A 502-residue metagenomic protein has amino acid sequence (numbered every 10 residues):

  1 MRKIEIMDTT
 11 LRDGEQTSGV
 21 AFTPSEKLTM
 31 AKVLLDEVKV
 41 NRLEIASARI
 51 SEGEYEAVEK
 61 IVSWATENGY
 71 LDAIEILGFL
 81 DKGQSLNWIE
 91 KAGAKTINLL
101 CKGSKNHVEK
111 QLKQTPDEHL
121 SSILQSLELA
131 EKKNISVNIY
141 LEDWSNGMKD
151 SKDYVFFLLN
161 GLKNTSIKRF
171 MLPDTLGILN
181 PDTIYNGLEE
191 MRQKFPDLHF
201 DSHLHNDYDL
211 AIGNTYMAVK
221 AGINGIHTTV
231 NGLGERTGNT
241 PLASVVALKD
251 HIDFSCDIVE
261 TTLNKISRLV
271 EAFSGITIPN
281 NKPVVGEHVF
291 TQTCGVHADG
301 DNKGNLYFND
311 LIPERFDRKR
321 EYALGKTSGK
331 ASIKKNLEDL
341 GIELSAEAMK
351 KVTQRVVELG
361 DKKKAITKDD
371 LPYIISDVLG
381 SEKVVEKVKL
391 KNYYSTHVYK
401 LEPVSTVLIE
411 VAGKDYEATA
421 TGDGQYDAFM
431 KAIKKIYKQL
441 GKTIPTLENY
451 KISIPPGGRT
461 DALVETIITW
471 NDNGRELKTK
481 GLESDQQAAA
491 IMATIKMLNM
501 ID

Functional and structural regions predicted by a protein language model:
M1-K82, L324-K326, N336: N-terminal capping/small domains of soluble enzymes
K3-I4, T10, D253-T419, T460-L463: A mid-to-C-terminal "edge-of-domain" accessory segment
I6-L28, A73-D81, V108-D117, Y140-D153 (+1 more regions): Active-site mouth loops of central-metabolism enzymes
M7-T9, A94-K105, N138: Non-cysteine beta-strand/loop elements that form the S-adenosyl-L-methionine
Q16-T17, A21, E26-M30, L35 (+1 more regions): Non-catalytic terminal/interface segments that mediate subunit docking, oligomerization, and allosteric communication
K39-A65, L77, C101-Q114, E142-G147 (+2 more regions): Glycine-rich, proline-tolerant flexible connector loops at the mouths of alpha/beta enzymes
S51-G78, E118-I135, I139, Y185-S202 (+1 more regions): Alpha-helix-loop-beta-strand connector modules within alpha/beta enzyme cores
K82-I89, D150-L158, Y208-N224: Catalytic cores of alpha/beta
